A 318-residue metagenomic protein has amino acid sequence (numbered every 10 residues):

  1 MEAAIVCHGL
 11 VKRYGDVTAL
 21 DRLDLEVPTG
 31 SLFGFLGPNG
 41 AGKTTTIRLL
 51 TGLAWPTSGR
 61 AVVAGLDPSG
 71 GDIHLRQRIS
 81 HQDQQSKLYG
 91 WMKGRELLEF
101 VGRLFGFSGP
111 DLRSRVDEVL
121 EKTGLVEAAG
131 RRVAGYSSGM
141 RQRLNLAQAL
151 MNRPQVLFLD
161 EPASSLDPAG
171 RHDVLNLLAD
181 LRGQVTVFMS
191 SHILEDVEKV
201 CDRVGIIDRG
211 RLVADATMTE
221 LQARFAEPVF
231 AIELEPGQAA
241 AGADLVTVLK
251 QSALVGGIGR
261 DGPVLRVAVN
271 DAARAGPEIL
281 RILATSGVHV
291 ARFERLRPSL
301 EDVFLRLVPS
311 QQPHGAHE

Functional and structural regions predicted by a protein language model:
E2-C7, K12-D208, L212-A214: ABC transporter nucleotide-binding domains
V11, R95-L98, L194, M218-T219 (+3 more regions): Alpha-helix N-cap/helix-start and coil->helix boundary motif
T29, E127, P236-Q238, D271 (+1 more regions): Non-catalytic surface loops within mature trypsin-like serine protease
S80, G106, N145, G205 (+4 more regions): A generic structural signal for secondary-structure junctions that act as hinges or helix/strand caps at the edges
F100, E118, T247, R281 (+1 more regions): Surface-exposed charge patches
G124, H172, L254-G259, H289-E294: A short linear hydrophobic-aromatic micro-motif
D173-N270: ABC transporter nucleotide-binding domain
D271-E318: C-terminal coupling/interaction segments
